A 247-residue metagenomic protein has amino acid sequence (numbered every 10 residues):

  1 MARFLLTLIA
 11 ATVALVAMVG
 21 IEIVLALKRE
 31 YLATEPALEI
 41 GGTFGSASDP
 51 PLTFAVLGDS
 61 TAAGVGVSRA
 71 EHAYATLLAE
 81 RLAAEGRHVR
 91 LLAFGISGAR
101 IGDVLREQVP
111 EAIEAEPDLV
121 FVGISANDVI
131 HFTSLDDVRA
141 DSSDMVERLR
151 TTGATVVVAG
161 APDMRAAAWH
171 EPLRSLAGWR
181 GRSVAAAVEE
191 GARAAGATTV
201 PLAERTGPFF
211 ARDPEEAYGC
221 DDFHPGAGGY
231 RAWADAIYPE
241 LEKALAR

Functional and structural regions predicted by a protein language model:
M1-A55, E85, A115, A211 (+2 more regions): N-terminal secretory targeting modules
A26-A33, T53-A55, T61-A140: Conserved SGNH/GDSL esterase-like catalytic core that processes O-acyl groups on lipids and polysaccharides
A93-G95, G160, P201-E204: Residue-level recognition of beta-strand->loop/alpha-helix junctions
V109, S142-V146, A185: Generic structural signal for well-ordered alpha-helices, preferentially at hydrophobic/aromatic core positions
G123, A159-G160: Alpha/beta-hydrolase-fold catalytic nucleophile elbow
T152-T155: A short helix->loop->beta-strand "cap" motif at the edges of active sites that frequently abuts
M164-R247: Catalytic His-Asp segment of secreted/periplasmic serine-dependent ester chemistry enzymes
